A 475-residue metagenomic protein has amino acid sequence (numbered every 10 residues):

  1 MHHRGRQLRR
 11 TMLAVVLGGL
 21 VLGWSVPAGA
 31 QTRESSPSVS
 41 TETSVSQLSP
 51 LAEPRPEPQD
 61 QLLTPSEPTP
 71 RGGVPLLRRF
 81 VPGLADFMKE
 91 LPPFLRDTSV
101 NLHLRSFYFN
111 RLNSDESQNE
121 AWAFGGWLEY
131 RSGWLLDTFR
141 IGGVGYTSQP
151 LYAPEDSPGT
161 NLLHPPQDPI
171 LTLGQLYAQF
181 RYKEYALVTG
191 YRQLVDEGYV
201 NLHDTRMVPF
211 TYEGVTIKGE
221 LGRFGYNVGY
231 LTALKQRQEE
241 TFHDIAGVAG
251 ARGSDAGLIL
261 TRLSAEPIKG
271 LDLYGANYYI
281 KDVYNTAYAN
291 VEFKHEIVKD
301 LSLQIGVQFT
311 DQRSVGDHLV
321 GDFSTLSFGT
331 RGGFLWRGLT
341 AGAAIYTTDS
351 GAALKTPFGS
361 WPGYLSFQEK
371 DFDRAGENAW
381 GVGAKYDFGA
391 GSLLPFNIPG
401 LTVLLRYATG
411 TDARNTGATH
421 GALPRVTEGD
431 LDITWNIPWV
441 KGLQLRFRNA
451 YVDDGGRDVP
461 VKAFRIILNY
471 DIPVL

Functional and structural regions predicted by a protein language model:
H2-G125, E129-L136, R337-T340: N-terminal periplasmic/intermembrane-space "pro-region" immediately following the signal or transit peptide
R33, L77, V81-V100, R131-G142 (+7 more regions): Short loop/turn motifs that connect adjacent beta-strands in outer-membrane beta-barrel proteins
R96, E120-F124, I170-G174, P209-E213 (+7 more regions): Residues that define the transmembrane beta-barrel architecture of outer-membrane proteins
L104-Y108, V188-L202, Y226-V228, T232 (+5 more regions): Transmembrane beta-strand segments that form the barrel wall of outer-membrane beta-barrel proteins
S114-E120, Y182, L202-P209, A233-Q236 (+7 more regions): Solvent-exposed loop/turn segments connecting transmembrane beta-strands in outer-membrane beta-barrel proteins
Y130-H243, L263-L271, L339, A343-G351: Outer membrane beta-barrel
N227-L258, D300-A375, A379, N449-F464: Outer-membrane beta-barrel translocator/channel fold
T261, V382, R406, W435 (+1 more regions): Outer-membrane beta-barrel "beta-signal"
